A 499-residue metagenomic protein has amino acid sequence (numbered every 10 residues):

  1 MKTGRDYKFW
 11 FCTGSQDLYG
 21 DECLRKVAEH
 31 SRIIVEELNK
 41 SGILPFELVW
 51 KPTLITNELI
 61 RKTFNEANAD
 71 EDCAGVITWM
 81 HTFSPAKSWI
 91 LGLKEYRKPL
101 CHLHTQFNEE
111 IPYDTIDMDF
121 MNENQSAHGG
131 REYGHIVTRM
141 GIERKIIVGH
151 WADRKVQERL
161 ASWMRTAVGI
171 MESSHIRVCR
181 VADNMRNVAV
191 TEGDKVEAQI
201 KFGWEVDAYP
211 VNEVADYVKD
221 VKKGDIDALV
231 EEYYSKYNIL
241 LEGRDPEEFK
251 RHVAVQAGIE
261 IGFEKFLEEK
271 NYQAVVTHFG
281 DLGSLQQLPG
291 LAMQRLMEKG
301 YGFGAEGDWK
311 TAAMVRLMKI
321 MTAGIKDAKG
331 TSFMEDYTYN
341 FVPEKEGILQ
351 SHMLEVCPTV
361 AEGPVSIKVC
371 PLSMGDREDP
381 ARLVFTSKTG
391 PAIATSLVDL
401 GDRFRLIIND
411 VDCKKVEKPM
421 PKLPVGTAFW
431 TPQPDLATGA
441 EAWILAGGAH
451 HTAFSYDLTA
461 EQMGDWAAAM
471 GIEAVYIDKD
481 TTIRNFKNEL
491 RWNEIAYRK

Functional and structural regions predicted by a protein language model:
T3-K26, H175-N184: Short beta-strand segments enriched in small/hydrophobic residues
R25-S41: Short catalytic helix/loop segments, enriched in acidic residues and glycine and frequently bearing histidine
P45-E47, H104, E109-R244: Cap/lid and interdomain-hinge subdomains that line or gate substrate/regulatory clefts in soluble alpha/beta enzymes
I60-C73, I90-G92, E260-E269: Short, well-structured alpha-helical segments in soluble
C73-F83, C101-L103, Y272-T277: Periplasmic-binding protein-like
E231-E232, K236-G324: Long, internal scaffold/assembly segments composed of regular secondary structure
G300-V425: C-terminal catalytic subdomain
D376-K499: Extended hydrophobic packing segments that form well-structured cores
